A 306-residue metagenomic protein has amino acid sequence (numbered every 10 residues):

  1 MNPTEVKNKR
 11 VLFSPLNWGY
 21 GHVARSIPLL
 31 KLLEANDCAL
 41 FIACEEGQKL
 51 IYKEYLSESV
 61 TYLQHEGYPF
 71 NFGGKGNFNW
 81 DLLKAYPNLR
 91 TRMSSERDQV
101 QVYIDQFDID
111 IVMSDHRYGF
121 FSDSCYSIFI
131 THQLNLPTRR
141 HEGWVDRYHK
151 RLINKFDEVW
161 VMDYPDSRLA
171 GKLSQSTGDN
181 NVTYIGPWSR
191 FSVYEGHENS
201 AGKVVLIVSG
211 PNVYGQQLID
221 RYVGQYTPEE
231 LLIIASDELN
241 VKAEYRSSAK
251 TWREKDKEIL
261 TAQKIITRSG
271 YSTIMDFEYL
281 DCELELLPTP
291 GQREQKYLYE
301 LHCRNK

Functional and structural regions predicted by a protein language model:
K7-R10, L16-N17, A35-P87: Conserved nucleotide-sugar phosphate-binding/catalytic loop shared by glycosyltransferases and other
S14, W18, R25, Q133-Y148 (+3 more regions): Active-site donor-nucleotide binding/catalytic segment of nucleotide-sugar enzymes
V23-L33: Short amphipathic alpha-helix
E45-L50, V112-G119, Y164-S167, L231-V241: Short, polar loop motifs at secondary-structure junctions
N77-G119: Conserved nucleotide-sugar donor-binding subdomain of glycosyltransferases
Q101-N154, W160: Conserved nucleotide-sugar donor-interacting segment of glycosyltransferase catalytic cores, predominantly GT-B
A243-Y279: Donor nucleotide-activated moiety binding/catalytic core segment of transferases that use nucleotide-activated donors
T273-K306: Catalytic binding pocket for nucleotide-activated donors in carbohydrate/polymer assembly enzymes
